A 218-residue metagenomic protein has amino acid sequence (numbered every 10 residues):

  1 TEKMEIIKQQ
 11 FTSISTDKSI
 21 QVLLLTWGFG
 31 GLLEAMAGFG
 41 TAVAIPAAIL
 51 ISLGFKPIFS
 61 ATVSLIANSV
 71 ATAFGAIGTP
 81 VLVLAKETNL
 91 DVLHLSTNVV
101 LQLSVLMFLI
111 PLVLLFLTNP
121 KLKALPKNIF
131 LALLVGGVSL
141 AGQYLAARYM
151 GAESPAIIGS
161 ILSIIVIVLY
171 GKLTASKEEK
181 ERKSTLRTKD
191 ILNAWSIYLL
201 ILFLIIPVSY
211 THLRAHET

Functional and structural regions predicted by a protein language model:
T1-E2, I14, L24-G31, D190-Y210: Core transmembrane alpha-helical segments of multi-pass membrane transporters/permeases
E2-I6, I165-R182: Juxtamembrane interface elements at the cytosolic ends of transmembrane helices in multi-pass membrane proteins
E2-S15, V92: Flexible loop linkers connecting adjacent transmembrane helices in multi-pass alpha-helical membrane transporters
Q21-K127: Hydrophobic transmembrane alpha-helices that form the pore/transport pathway of multi-pass ion and small-solute
M107-F116, V135-L145, S160-G171, I197-Y210: Hydrophobic core segments of alpha-helical transmembrane domains in multi-pass membrane transport and ion-translocation
K121-L133, A175-W195: Flexible interhelical linker loops that connect adjacent transmembrane helices in multi-pass membrane transporters
A152-I161: Loop-to-transmembrane alpha-helix initiation sites
T211-T218: Conserved small/polar residues in nucleotide/adenosyl-binding loops
